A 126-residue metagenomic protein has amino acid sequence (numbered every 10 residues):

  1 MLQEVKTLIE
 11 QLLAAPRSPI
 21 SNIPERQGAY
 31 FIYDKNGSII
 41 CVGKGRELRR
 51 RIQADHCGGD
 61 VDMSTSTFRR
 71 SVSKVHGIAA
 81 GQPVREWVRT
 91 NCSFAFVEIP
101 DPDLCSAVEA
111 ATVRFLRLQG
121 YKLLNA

Functional and structural regions predicted by a protein language model:
M1-D60, Q82-P83, D103, A107 (+3 more regions): GIY-YIG nuclease catalytic motif and its immediate N-terminal context
L48-D101: Conserved short loop/helix modules at catalytic or binding sites in compact beta-alpha or helix-hairpin-helix contexts
